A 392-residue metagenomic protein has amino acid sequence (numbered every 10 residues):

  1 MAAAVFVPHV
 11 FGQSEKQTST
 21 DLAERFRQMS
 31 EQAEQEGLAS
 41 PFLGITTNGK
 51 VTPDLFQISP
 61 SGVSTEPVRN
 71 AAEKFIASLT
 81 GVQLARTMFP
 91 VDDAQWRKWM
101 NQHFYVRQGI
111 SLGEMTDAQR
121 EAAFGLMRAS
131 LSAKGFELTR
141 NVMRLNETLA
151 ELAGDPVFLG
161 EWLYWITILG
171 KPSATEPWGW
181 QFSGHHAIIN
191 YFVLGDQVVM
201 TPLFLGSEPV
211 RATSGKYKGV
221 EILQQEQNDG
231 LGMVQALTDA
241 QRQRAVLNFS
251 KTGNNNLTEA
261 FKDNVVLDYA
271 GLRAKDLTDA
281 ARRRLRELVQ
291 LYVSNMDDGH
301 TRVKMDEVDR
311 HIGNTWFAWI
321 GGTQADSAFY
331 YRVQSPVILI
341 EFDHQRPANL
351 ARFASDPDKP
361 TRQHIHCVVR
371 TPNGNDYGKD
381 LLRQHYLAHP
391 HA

Functional and structural regions predicted by a protein language model:
M1-G12: N-terminal export signals
Q13-S78, A85-S132, F136-A392: A cross-kingdom marker for long, charged
